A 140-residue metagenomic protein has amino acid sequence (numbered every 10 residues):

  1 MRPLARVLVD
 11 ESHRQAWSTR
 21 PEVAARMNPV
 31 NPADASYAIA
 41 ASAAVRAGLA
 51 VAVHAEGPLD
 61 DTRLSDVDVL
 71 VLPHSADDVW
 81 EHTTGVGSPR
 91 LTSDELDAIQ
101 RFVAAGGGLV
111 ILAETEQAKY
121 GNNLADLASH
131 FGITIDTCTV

Functional and structural regions predicted by a protein language model:
M1-V140: Short, surface-exposed patches at the edges or C-terminal ends of soluble domains, predominantly
